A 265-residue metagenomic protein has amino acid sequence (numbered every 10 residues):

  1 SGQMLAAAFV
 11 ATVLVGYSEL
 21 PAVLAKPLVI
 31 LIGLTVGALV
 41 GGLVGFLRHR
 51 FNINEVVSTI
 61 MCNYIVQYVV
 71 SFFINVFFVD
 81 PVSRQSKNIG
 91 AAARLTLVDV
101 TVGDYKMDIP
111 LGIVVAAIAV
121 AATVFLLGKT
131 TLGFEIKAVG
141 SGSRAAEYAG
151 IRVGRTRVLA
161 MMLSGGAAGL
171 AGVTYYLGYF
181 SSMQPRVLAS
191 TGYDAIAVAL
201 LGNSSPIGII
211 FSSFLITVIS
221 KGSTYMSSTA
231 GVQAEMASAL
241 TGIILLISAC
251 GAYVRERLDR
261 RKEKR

Functional and structural regions predicted by a protein language model:
S1-A6, E55-M61, V187: Cytoplasmic-side transmembrane-helix entry/capping segments in multi-pass membrane proteins
S1-G42, F72: Membrane-embedded helix boundary and interhelical linker motif in transport proteins
A7-V13, L34-L39, N63-S71, G112-L126 (+4 more regions): Hydrophobic core segments of alpha-helical transmembrane domains in multi-pass membrane transport and ion-translocation
L31-G33, M162-A168, T174-G242: Transmembrane alpha-helical segments in multi-pass inner-membrane proteins
R48-R50, L127, L201: Helix-capping/transition residues at the boundaries of transmembrane alpha-helices and the short helical linkers
E55-K129, S182, M236: Transmembrane helix-bundle core of multi-pass membrane transporters and related energy-transducing complexes
G103-S182, P206-I207: Helix-loop-helix "hairpin" substructures at the membrane interface of multi-pass membrane proteins
S141, Y148-R155, S223-R265: Cytosolic-side transmembrane-helix boundaries in multi-pass membrane proteins
